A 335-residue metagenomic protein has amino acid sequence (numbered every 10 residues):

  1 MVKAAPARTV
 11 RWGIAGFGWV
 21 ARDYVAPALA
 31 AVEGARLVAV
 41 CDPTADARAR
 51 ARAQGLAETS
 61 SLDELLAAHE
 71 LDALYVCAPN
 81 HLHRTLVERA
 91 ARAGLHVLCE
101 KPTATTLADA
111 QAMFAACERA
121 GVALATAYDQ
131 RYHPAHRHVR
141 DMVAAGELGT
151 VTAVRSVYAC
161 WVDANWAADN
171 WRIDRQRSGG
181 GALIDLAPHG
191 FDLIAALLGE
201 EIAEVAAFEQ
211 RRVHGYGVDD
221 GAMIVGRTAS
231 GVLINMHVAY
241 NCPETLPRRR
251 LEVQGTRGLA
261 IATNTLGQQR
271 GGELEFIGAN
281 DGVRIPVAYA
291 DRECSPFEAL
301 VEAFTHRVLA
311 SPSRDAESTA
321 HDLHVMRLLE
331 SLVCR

Functional and structural regions predicted by a protein language model:
M1-Q54: N-terminal Rossmann-like dinucleotide-binding module
M1-T9, A73-Y75, A229, A303-R335: C-terminal helix-rich "cap/oligomerization" subdomain common to oxidoreductases
V2-K3, D192-G267, E298-P312: Contiguous beta-strand/loop segments that form the cofactor/metal-binding neighborhood of enzyme cores
V20, A288-E302, E317: Active-site loop of classical SDR/Rossmann-like NAD(P)-dependent oxidoreductases, centered on the catalytic Tyr-X3-Lys
A21, S60, V76, L98-C99 (+3 more regions): Hydrophobic residues in well-ordered beta-strands that form the structural core
P43, L56-A116: Beta-loop-alpha module in the N-terminal Rossmann-like domain of NAD(P)-dependent dehydrogenases, especially those
Q111-Q130, G149-V154: Rossmann-fold dehydrogenase core element
Q130-G215: Predominantly a Rossmann-like dinucleotide-binding segment in NAD(P)-dependent oxidoreductases
